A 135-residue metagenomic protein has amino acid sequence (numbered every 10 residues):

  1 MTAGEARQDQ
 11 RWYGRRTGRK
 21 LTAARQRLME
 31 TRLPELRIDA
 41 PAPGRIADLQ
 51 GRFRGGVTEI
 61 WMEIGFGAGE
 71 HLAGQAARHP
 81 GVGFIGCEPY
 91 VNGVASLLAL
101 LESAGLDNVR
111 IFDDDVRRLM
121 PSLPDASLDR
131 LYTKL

Functional and structural regions predicted by a protein language model:
M1-M62, E70-H79: S-adenosyl-L-methionine
V57-P121: SAM cofactor-binding core of SAM-dependent methyltransferases, primarily the Rossmann-like beta-alpha-beta module
P121-R130: A short acidic, Gly/Pro-enriched loop at the edge of an enzyme's catalytic core that lines a small-molecule cofactor
T133-K134: A short beta-strand submotif of the Rossmann-like class I SAM-dependent methyltransferase core that lines
